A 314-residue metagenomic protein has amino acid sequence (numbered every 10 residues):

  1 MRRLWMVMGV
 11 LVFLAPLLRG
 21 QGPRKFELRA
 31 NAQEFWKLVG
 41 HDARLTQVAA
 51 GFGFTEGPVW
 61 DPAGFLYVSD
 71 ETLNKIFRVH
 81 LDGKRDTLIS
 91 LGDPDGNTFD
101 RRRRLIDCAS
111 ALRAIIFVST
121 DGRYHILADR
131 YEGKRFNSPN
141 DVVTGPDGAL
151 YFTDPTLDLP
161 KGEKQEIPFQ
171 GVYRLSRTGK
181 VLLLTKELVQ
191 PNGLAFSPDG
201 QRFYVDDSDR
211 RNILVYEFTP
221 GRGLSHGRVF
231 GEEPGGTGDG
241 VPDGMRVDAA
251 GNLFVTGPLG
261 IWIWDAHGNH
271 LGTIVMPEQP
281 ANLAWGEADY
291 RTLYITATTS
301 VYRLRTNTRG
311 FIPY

Functional and structural regions predicted by a protein language model:
G22-T46, E166, I312-Y314: Blade/loop signatures of beta-propeller domains
Q33-A50, D82-S90, S119-G133, G171-Q190 (+2 more regions): Blade-edge beta-strand/turn elements of extracellular beta-propeller and related beta-sheet repeat scaffolds
A50-F65, S90-A114, E132-L150, E166-G171 (+4 more regions): Beta-rich, blade/repeat-based domains predominating in secreted/periplasmic proteins but also intracellular
L66-T87: Beta-propeller domains
E71, S110, P155-L157, S208 (+4 more regions): Short loop/turn segments immediately following the C-termini of beta-strands
K75-F77, A114-I116, Q170-Y173, N212-L214 (+2 more regions): A short loop-to-beta-strand structural motif that recurs across blades of beta-propeller domains
F152-I167, T306: Short, conserved, GDST-rich strand-edge loop motifs in beta-rich repeat architectures
Y216-G223, T306-I312: Short loop/turn segments immediately following beta-strands, especially the blade-tip and inter-blade linker loops
